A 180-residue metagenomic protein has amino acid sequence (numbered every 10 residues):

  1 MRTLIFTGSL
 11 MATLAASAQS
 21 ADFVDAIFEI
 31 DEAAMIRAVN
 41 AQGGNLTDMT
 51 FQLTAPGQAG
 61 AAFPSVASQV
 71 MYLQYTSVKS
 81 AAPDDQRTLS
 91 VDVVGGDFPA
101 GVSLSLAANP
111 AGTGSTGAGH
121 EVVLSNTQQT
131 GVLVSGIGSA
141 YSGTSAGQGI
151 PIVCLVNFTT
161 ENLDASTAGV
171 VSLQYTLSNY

Functional and structural regions predicted by a protein language model:
M1-L4: Positively charged n-region of N-terminal signal peptides that target proteins for export
F6-L10: Hydrophobic helical h-region of N-terminal Sec-dependent signal peptides in bacterial secretory/periplasmic proteins
T13-S17: N-terminal signal peptide c-region/cleavage motif recognized by signal peptidases
Q19-V123, Q128-Y180: N-terminal small/polar-rich segments of proteins
